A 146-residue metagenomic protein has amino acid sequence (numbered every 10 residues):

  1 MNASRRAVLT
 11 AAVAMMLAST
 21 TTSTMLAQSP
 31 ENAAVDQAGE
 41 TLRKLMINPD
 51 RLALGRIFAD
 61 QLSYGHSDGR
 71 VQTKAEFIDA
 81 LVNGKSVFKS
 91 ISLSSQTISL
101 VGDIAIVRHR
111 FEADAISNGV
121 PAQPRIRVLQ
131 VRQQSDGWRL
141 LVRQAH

Functional and structural regions predicted by a protein language model:
N2-S4, T10-Q61, L100: Short, low-complexity N-terminal intrinsically disordered segments enriched in polar/charged residues
P30-D36, R51-L100, V120-P124: A solvent-exposed, acidic/Ser-Thr-rich amphipathic alpha-helical stretch
L42, F77, S94-I98, F111-A113 (+1 more regions): Hydrophobic/aromatic beta-strand elements that line small-molecule binding cavities or substrate pockets in beta-rich
F58, F111-A113, Q144-A145: Short beta-strand segments enriched in hydrophobic/aromatic residues within well-folded beta-rich domains
G65, R108, L141-V142: Beta-strand residues in well-ordered beta-sheet regions across diverse protein folds
V101, S117, Q134-S135: Structural motif
D103-A113: A short hydrophobic beta-strand element
R125-H146: Short beta-strand edge/turn micro-motifs at domain boundaries
